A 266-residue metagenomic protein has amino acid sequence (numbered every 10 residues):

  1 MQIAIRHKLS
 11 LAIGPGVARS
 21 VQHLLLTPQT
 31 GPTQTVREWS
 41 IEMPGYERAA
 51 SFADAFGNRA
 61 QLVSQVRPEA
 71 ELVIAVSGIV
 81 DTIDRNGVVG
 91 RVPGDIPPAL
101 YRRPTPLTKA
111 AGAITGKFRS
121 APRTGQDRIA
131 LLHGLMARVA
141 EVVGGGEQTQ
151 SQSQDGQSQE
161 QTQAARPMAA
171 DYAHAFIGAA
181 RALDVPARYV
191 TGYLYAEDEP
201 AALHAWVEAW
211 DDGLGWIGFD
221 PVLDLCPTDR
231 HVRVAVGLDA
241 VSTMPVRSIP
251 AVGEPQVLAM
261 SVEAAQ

Functional and structural regions predicted by a protein language model:
M1-G116: Linear, non-domain "peripheral" regions
L9, L135, A165-A180: Active-site nucleophilic cysteine motif
L11, P15, L24, A50 (+8 more regions): Flexible, active-site-adjacent loop/turn segments at secondary-structure boundaries
L24-L26, I41-M43, V76, Y189 (+3 more regions): Generic structural hydrophobic/aromatic packing signal, biased to beta-strands
T27-V36, A164-M168, A173-H174: Short low-complexity stretches enriched in small and charged residues
V80-D84, V89-P167, A240, P250-Q266: Secondary-structure boundary elements
D171-Q256: Hydrophobic/aromatic-rich core segments of domains that either
